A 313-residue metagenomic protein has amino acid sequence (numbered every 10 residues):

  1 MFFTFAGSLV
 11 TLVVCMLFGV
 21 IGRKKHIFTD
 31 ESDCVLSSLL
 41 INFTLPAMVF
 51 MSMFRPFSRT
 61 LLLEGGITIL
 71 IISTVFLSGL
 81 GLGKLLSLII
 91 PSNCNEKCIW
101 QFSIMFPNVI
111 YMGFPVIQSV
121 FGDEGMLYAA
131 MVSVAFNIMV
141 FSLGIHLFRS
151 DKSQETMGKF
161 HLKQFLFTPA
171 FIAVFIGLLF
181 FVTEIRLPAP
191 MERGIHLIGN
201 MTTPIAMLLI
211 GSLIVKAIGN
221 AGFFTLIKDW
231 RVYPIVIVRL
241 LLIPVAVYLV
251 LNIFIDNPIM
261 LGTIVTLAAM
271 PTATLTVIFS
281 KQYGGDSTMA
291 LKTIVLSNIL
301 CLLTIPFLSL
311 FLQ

Functional and structural regions predicted by a protein language model:
M1-Q313: Alpha-helical transmembrane segments of multi-pass small-molecule/ion transporters
